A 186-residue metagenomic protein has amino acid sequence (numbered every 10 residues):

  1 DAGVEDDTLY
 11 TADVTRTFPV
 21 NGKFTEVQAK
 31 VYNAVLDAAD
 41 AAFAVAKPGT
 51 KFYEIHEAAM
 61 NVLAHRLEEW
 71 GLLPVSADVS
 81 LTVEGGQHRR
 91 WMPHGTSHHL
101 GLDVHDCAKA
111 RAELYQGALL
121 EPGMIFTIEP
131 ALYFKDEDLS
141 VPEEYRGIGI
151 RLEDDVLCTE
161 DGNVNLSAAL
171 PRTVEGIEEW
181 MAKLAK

Functional and structural regions predicted by a protein language model:
D1-K186: Active-site neighborhoods and metal-handling regions in enzymes and metal-associated proteins
